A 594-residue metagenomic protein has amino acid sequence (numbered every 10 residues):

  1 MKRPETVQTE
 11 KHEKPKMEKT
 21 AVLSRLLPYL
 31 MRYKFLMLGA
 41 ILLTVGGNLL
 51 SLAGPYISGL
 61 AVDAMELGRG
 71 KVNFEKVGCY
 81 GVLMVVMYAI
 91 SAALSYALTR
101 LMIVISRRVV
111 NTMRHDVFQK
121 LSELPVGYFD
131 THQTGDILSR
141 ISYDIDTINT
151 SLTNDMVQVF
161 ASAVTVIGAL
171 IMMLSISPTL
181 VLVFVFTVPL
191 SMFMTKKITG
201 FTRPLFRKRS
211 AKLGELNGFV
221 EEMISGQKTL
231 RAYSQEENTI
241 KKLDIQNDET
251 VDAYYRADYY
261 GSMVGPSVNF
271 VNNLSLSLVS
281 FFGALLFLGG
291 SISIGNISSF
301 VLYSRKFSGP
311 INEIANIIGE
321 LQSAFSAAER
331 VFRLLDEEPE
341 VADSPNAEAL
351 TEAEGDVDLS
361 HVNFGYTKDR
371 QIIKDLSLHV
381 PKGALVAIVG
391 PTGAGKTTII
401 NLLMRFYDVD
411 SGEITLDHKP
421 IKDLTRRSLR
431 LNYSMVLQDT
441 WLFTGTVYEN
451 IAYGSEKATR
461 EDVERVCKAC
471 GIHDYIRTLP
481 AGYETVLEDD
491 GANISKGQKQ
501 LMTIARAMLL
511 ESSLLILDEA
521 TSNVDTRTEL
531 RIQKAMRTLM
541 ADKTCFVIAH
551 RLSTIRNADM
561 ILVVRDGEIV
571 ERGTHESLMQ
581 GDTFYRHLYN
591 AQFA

Functional and structural regions predicted by a protein language model:
H12-K19, L42-L43, L50-D63, M87-T134 (+13 more regions): Juxtamembrane helix-loop junctions of ABC transporter transmembrane domains
K19-K34, I137: A short amphipathic helical element positioned immediately N-terminal to and/or at the very start of a transmembrane
K34, V126-G127, I145-L152, M156 (+7 more regions): An intracellular "coupling" helix at the cytosolic face of ABC transporter transmembrane type-1 domains
M37-A97, L101, S175-T179, G290-I294: Transmembrane helix-loop-helix hairpins at lipid-water interfaces of multipass membrane proteins, especially the type-1
P55, G59, M87-S95, D155-T199 (+1 more regions): A hydrophobic transmembrane-helix motif
R231-Q235, Y259, L276, F300 (+1 more regions): Cytosolic ends of transmembrane helices, especially the final helix of ABC transmembrane type-1 domains
D336, D343-S344, L350-A594: ABC-type nucleotide-binding domain
